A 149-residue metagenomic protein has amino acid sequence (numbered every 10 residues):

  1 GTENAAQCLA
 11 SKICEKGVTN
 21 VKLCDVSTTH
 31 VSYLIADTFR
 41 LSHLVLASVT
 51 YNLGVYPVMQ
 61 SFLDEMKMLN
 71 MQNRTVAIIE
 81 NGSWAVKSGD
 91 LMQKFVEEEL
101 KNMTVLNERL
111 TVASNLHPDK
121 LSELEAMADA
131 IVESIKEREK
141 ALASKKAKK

Functional and structural regions predicted by a protein language model:
T2-N4: Glycine-rich phosphate/diphosphate-binding loop of Rossmann-like nucleotide-binding domains
Q7-V26, L34-K149: FMN-binding flavodoxin-like domain, especially the glycine-rich phosphate-binding loop
V31: Glycine-enriched catalytic-core subsegment of oxygenase/oxidase enzymes
